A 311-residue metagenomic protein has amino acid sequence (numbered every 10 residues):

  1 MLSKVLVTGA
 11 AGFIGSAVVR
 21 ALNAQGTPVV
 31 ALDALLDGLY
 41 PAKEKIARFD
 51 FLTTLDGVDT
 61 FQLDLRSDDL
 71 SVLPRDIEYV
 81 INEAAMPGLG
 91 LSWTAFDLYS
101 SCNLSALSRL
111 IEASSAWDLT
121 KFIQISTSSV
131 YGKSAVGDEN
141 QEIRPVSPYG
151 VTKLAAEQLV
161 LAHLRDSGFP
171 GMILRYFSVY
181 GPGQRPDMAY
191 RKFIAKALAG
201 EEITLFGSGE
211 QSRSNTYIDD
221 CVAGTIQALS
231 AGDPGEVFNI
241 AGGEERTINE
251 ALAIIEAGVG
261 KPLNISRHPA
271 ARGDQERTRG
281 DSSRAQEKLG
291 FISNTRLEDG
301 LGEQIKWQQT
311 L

Functional and structural regions predicted by a protein language model:
M1-R175: N-terminal Rossmann-like NAD(P)+-binding domain of SDR-like oxidoreductases, especially those catalyzing
G38-A42, I248, P269-R284, T295: Active-site loop of classical SDR/Rossmann-like NAD(P)-dependent oxidoreductases, centered on the catalytic Tyr-X3-Lys
D50-D56, S167-G168, I194-L205, A231 (+2 more regions): A short C-terminal helix-loop "cap" of Rossmann-like NAD(P)-dependent dehydrogenase/epimerase domains
R109-E112, N215, D220-A223, Q227: Conserved mid-core alpha-helix of short-chain dehydrogenase/reductase
L154, V179-K192, A199-E202, F206 (+5 more regions): Glycine/proline-rich active-site loop of Rossmann-fold NAD(P)-dependent oxidoreductases
C221, T225, I240, A251 (+2 more regions): Non-catalytic, hydrophobic alpha-helical segments
T247-V259, G300-Q304: PAPS/PAP-binding and catalytic site of the sulfotransferase fold
L297-L311: Amphipathic terminal alpha-helices
